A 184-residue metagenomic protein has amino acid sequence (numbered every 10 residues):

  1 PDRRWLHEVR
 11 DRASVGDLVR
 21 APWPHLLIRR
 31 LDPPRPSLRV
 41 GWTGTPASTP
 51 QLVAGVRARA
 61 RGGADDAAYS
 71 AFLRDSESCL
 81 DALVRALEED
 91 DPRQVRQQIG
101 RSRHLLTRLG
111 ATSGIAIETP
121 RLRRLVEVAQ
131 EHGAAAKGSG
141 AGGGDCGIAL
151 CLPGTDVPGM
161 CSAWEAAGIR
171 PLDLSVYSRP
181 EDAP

Functional and structural regions predicted by a protein language model:
P1-K137, I148-P184: C-terminal nucleotide
G140-D145: Short Gly/Ser/Thr- and Asp/Glu-enriched loop/turn motifs at secondary-structure junctions
